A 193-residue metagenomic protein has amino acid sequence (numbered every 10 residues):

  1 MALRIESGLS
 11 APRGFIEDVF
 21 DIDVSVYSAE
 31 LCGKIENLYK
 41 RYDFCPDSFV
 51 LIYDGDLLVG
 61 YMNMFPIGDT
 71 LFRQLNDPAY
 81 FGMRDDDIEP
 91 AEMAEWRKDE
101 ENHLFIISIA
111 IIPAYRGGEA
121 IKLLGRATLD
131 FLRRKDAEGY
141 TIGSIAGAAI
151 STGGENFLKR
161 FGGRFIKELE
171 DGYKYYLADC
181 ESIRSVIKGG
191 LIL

Functional and structural regions predicted by a protein language model:
M1-A2, E6-P12, I22-V26, E30 (+2 more regions): Terminal substrate-recognition subdomain of acyl/acetyltransferases
M1-E36, F44, F49-P66, T70-R73: Short amphipathic alpha-helix that is part of the acyltransferase structural core
L38-K40, F49, E92-E95: Catalytic micro-motifs at enzyme active sites that drive phosphoryl/nucleotidyl and oxygen chemistry
S48-V50, N102, G172-L177: Short beta-strand micro-motifs in enzyme catalytic cores
N63-S108: Conserved acyl-donor/pantetheine-binding loop and adjacent beta-alpha core of acyl/acetyltransferases and related
P78-F81, G125-R126, G189-L193: Short intrinsically disordered coil segments
I111, G117-R133: Conserved acetyl-CoA-binding loop-helix of GNAT-fold acetyltransferases
